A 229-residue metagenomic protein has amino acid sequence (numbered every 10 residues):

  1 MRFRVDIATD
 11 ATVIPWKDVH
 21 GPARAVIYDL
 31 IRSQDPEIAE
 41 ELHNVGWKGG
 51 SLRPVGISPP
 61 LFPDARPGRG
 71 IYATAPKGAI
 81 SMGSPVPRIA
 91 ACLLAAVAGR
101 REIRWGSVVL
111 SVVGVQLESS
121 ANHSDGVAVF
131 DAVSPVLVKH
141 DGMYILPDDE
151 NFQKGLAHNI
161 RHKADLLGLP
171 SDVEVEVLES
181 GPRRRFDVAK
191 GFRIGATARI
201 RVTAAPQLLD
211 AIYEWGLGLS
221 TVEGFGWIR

Functional and structural regions predicted by a protein language model:
M1-R229: RNA-interacting cores
